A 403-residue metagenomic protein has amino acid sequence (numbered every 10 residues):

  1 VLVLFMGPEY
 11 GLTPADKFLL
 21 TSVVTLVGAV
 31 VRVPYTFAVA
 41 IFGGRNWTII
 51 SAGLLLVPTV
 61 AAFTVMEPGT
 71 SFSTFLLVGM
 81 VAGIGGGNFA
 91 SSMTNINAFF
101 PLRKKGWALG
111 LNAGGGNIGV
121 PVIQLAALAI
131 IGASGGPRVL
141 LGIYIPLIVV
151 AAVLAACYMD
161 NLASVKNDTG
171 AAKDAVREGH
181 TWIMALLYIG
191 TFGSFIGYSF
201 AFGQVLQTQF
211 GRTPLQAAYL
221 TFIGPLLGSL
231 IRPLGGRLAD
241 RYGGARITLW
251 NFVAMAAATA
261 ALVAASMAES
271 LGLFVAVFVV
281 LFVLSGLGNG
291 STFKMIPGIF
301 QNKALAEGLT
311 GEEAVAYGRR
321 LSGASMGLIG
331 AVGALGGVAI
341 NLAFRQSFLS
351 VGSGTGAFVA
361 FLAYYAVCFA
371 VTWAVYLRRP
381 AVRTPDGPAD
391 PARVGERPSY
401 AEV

Functional and structural regions predicted by a protein language model:
V1-L4, G179-S229, N289, F293-K294 (+1 more regions): Extracytoplasmic gate region of multi-pass secondary transporters
S22-F37, F222-G235: Central cavity-lining transmembrane alpha-helices of secondary-active solute carriers, predominantly the Major
G53-P68, A254-E269: C-terminal ends and interior cores of transmembrane alpha-helices in multi-pass membrane transporters/permeases
F72-G87, G272-N289: Hydrophobic core of transmembrane alpha-helices in multi-pass small-molecule transporters, especially MFS/SLC-type
F75-G115: Cytoplasmic helix-loop-helix junction between adjacent transmembrane helices in 12-TM secondary transporters
G106-A126, M326-I340: Glycine-rich segments within core transmembrane alpha-helices of 12-TM secondary carriers
N112-D160: Helix-loop-helix hairpin linking two adjacent transmembrane segments in secondary transporters
